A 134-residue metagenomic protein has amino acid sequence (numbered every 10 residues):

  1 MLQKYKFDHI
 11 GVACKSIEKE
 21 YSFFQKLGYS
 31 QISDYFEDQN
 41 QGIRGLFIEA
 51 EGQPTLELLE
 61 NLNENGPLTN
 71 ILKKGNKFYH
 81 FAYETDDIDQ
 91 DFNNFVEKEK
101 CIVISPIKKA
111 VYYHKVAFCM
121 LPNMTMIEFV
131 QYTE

Functional and structural regions predicted by a protein language model:
M1-D8, V12-I32, E49-V103, M120-E134: Glyoxalase I/VOC metalloenzyme domain signal
Q31-Q39, P106-K109: Conserved catalytic-core motifs of GNAT/GCN5-like acyltransferases
D38, F47-A50: Short, conserved, surface-exposed binding loops centered on an aromatic residue
Q39-R44, A110-K115: Short acidic/glycine-enriched loop/turn segments that link adjacent beta-strands
N70, K109-A110: Proteins with a high burden of low-complexity, intrinsically disordered sequence enriched in S/T/G/P/A and R, requiring
S105-P106, V116: Catalytic micro-motifs at enzyme active sites that drive phosphoryl/nucleotidyl and oxygen chemistry
